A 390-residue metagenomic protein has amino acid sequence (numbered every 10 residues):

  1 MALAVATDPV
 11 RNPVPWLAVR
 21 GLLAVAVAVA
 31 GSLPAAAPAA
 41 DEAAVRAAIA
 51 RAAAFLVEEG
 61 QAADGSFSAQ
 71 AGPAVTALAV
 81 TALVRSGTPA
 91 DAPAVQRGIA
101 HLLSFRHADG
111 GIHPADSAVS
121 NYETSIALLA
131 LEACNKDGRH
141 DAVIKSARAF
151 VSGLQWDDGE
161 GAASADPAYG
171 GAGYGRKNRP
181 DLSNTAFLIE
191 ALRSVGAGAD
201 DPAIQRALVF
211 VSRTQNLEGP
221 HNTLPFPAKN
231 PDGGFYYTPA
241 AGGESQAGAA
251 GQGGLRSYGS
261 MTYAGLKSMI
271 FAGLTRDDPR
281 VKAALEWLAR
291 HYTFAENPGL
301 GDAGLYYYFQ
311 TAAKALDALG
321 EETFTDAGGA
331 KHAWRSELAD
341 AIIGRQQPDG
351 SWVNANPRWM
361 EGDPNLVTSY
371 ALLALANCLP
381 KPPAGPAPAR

Functional and structural regions predicted by a protein language model:
M1-A18: N-terminal secretory signal peptides that target proteins for export/translocation
V14, A389-R390: Cysteine-nucleophile amide-bond enzymes
V19-S32: Bacterial N-terminal signal peptides
A30, A35-D41: Boundary at the C-terminal end of the N-terminal hydrophobic targeting segment
A39-R51, S66-V95, A108-A149, L154-D340 (+1 more regions): An alpha-helical repeat/solenoid feature that recognizes helix-turn-helix modules
I99-F105: Active-site-surrounding "flap" and adjacent substrate/cofactor-binding loops of secreted or lumenal enzymes, prototyped
